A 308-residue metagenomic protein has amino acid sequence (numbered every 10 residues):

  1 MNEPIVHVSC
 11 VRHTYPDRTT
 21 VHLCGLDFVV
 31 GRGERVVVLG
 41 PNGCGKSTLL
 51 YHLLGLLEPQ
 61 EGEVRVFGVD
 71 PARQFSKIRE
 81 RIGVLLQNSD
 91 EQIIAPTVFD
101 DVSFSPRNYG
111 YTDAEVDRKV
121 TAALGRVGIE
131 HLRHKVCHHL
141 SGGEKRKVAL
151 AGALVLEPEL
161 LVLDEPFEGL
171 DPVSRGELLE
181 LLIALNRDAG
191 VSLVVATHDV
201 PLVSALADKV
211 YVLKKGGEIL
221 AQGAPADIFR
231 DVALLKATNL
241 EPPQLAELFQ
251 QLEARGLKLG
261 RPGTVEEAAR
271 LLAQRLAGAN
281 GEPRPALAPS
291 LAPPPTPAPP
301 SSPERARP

Functional and structural regions predicted by a protein language model:
L39-P41: The feature captures the beta-strand-to-loop junction immediately N-terminal to the Walker
L54: Helix-to-loop junction immediately C-terminal to a conserved catalytic motif
G62-D70, I78: Conserved ABC transporter NBD signature motif
A114-L132: Conserved ABC ATPase "signature" region
V136-L140, E144: Conserved ABC ATPase signature
L161-D164: Catalytic Walker B motif of ABC-type/P-loop ATPase nucleotide-binding domains
Y211, K215-D227: Conserved switch/coupling elements of ABC/ABC-like ATPase nucleotide-binding domains
